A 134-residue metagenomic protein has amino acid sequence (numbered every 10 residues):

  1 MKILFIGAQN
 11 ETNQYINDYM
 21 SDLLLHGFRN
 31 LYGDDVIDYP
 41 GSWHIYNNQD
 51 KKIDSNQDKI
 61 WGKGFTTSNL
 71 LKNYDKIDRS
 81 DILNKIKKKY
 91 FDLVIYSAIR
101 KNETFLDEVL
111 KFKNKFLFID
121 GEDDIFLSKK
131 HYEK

Functional and structural regions predicted by a protein language model:
M1-I3: Extreme N-terminal starter segment of soluble prokaryotic enzymes
F5-K134: Extended catalytic core of nucleotide-activated donor transferases of GT-like folds
